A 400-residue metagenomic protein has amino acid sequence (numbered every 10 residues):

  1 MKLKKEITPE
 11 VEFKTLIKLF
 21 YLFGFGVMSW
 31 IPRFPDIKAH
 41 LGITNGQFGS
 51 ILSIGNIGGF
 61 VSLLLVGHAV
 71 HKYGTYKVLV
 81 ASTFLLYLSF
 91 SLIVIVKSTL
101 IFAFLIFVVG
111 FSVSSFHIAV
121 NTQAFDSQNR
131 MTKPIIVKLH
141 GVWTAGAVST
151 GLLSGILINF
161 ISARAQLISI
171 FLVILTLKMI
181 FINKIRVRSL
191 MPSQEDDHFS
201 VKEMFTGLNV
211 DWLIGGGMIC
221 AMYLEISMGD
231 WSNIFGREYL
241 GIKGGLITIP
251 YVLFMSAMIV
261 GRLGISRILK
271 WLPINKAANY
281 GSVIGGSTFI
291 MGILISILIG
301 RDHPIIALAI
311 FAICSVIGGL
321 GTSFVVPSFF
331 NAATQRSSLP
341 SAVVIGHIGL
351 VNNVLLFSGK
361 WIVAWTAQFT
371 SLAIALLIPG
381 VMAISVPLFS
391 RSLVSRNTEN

Functional and structural regions predicted by a protein language model:
M1-E10, I185-I214: Juxtamembrane intracellular "pre-TM" segments in multi-pass secondary transporters
P32-G46, D230-L246: Short amphipathic helix-loop junctions that connect adjacent transmembrane helices in Major Facilitator Superfamily/SLC
G42, G74, I95-L100, G241 (+2 more regions): Helix-breaking motifs and short loop linkers at transmembrane-helix boundaries and internal kinks in secondary membrane
V61-L100: Conserved MFS/SLC helix-loop-helix module at the cytosolic interface between two early adjacent transmembrane helices
S62-G74, I158, G261-I274, G300 (+1 more regions): Helix-to-loop junctions at the C-terminal end of transmembrane segments in multipass secondary transporters
I106-G141: Cytoplasmic helix-loop-helix junction between adjacent transmembrane helices in 12-TM secondary transporters
A165-N183, I374-S392: Symmetry-related core transmembrane helices of the 12-TM Major Facilitator Superfamily/SLC fold
N275-F329: C-terminal transmembrane helical hairpin of 12-TM major facilitator-type secondary transporters
